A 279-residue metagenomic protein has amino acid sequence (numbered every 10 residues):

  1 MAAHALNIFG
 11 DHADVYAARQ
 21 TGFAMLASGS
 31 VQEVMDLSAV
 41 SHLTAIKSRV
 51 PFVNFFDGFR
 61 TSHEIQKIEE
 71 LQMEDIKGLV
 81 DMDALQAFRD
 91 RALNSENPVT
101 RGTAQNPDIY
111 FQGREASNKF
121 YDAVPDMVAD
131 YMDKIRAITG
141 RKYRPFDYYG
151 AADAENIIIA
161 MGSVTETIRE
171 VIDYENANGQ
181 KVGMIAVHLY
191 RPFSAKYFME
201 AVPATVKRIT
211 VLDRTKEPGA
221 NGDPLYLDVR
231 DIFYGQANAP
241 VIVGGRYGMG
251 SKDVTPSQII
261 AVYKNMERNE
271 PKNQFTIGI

Functional and structural regions predicted by a protein language model:
A3-G10, D36-A39, H63-E70, E74 (+4 more regions): Short acidic, glycine/serine/threonine-rich loops at helix termini
A5-I8, M127-Y143, A160-I168, H188-A195: A general structural motif
L6-G58, E70, M82, N238-K252: Conserved thiamine diphosphate
F52-D147: Conformationally flexible catalytic loops at phosphate/diphosphate-handling active centers
A152-Q180, F193-E200: Redox- and metal-dependent alpha/beta enzyme cores, enriched for Fe-S-associated oxidoreductases and cofactor-handling
N178-R208, L212: Core nucleotide-handling region used for phosphoryl-transfer chemistry
R208, D213-I279: Peripheral docking tails and interdomain loops at the edges of cofactor- or intermediate-handling domains
